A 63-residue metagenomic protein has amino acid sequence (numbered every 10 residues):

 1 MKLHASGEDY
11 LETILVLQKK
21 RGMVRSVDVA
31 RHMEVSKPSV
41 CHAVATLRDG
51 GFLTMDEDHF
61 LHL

Functional and structural regions predicted by a protein language model:
K2-V35: N-terminal helix-turn-helix DNA-binding core of bacterial DNA-binding proteins
P38: Key DNA-contact positions within bacterial/archaeal DNA-binding proteins
V44-A45: Short, hydrophobic-biased segments on the C-terminal half of alpha helices that form "recognition helices"
R48-L63: Beta-hairpin "wing" of winged helix-turn-helix
